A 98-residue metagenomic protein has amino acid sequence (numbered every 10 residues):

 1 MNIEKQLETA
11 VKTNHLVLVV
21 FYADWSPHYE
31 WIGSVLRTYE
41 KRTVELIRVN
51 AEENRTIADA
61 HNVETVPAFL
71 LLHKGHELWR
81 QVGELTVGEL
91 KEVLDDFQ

Functional and structural regions predicted by a protein language model:
M1-I3, F21-Y22, R37-I57: Thiol-based oxidoreductase modules, predominantly thioredoxin-like and allied folds used for disulfide exchange
Q6-T38: Local sequence-structure signature of Cys/Sec-based thiol-disulfide redox active-site neighborhoods
L16, T43, P67: Alpha/beta-hydrolase fold active-site loops
A23, E30-W31, R55-I57, A68: Mobile acidic interaction elements
P27, E53, L85-G88: Short alpha-helical
E30, S34, A60-H61, E92: Chalcogenol-based redox active-site neighborhoods
H61-L70: Structural micro-motif
H73-Q98: Non-catalytic, surface beta->alpha helical segment in thiol-disulfide oxidoreductase systems
